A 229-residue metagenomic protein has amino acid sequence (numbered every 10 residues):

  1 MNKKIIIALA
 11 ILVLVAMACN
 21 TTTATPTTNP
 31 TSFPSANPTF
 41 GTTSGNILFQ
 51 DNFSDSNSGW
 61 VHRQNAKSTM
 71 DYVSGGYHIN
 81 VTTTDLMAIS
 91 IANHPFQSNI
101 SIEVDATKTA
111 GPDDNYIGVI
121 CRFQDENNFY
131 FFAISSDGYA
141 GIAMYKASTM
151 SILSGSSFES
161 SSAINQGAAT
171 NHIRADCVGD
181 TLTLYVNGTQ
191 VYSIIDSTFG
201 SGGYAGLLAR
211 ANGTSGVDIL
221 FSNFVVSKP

Functional and structural regions predicted by a protein language model:
I11-N46, P229: Ser/Thr-rich, Proline-interspersed low-complexity disordered segments
P34-Q64: Extracellular carbohydrate-recognition regions
F53, S222-V226: Extracellular beta-strand elements of beta-rich domains used for carbohydrate recognition/degradation or cell-matrix
S68-A88: Short carbohydrate-recognition loop motifs
T82-A147: Secretory/extracellular carbohydrate-interaction modules and structurally similar beta-sandwich "look-alikes"
S148-H172: Short, aromatic/His-centered strand-loop micro-motif at the edge of beta-sheets
A169-T183: Localized edge beta-strand/strand-to-loop motifs within extracellular or lumenal beta-rich domains
I194-N223: Flexible glycan-contacting loops in extracellular carbohydrate-active proteins
